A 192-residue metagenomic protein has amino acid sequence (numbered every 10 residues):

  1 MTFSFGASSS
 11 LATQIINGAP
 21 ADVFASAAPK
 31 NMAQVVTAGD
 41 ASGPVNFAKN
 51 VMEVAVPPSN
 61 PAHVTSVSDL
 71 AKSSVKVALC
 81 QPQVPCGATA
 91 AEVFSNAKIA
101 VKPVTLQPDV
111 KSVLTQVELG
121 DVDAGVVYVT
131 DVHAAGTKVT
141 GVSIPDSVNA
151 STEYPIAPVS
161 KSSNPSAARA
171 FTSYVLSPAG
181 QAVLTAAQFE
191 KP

Functional and structural regions predicted by a protein language model:
M1-T2, S9, T13-N17, S26-T37 (+2 more regions): Exported/periplasmic ABC-transporter solute-binding proteins
